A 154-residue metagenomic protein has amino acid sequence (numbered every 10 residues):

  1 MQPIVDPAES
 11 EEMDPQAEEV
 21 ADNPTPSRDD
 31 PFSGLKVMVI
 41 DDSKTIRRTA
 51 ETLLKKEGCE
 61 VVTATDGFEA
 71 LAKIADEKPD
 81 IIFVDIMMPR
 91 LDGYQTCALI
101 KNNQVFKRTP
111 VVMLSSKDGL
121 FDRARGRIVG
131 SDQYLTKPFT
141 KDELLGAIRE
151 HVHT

Functional and structural regions predicted by a protein language model:
M1-P26: C-terminal catalytic ATP-binding subdomain
R48-K56, A124: Charged docking surfaces used in two-component/phosphorelay signaling
G58-T65, K73: Short hydrophobic/Thr-rich beta-strand motif most characteristic of the beta2 strand and flanking loop of CheY-like
E77-F83: Active-site beta3 strand of CheY-like receiver
M88: Receiver (REC) domain active-site loop signature in two-component systems and cognate sites in sensor histidine kinases
F139-I148: C-terminal output helix
